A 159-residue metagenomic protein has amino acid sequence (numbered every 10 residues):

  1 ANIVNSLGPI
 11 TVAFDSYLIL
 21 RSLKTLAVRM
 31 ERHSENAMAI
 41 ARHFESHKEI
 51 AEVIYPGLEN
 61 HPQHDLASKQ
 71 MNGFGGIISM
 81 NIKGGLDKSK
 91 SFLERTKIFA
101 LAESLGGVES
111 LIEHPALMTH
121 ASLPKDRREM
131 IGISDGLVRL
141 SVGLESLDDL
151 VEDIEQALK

Functional and structural regions predicted by a protein language model:
A1-I77, N81-V108: Active-site C-terminal subdomain of aminotransferase-like
R29, E94, S110-K159: PLP-dependent enzyme catalytic core of the Aspartate aminotransferase-like
